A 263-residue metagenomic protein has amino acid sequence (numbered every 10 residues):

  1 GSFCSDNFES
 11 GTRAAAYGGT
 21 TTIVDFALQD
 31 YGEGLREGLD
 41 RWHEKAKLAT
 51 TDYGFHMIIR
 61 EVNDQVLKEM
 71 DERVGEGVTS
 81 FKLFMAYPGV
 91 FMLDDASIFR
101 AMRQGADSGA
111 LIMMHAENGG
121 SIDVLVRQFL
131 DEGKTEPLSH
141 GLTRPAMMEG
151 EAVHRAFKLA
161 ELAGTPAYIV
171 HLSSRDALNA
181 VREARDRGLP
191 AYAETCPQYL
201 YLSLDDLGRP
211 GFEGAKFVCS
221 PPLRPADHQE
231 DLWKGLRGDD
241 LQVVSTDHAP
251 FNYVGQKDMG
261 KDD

Functional and structural regions predicted by a protein language model:
G1-D6, A27-Q29, D52-Q65, F91 (+2 more regions): Active-site mouth loops of central-metabolism enzymes
G1-L48, Q65: Metal-associated gating/positioning segment near the N- to mid-region
V24-D25, G54-M57, P166-H171: Short catalytic-loop micro-motif centered on adjacent basic/acidic residues
R36-D52, F99-M114: Alpha-helix-loop-beta-strand connector modules within alpha/beta enzyme cores
Q65-V244, A249: Histidine/acidic residue-rich metal-binding segments in metalloenzymes
G255-K257: Cytochrome P450 core scaffold surrounding the K-helix E-X-X-R motif and the conserved "meander" helix-loop region
M259-D263: C-terminal, non-catalytic macromolecule-binding modules
